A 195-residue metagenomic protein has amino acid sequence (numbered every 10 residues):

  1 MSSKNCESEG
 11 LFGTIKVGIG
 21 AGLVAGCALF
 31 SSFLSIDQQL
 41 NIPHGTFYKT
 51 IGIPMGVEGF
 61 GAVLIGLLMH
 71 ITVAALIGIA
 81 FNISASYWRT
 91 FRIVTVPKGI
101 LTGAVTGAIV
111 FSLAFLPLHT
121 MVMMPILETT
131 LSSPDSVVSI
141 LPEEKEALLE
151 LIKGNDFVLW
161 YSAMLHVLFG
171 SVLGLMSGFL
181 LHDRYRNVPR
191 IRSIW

Functional and structural regions predicted by a protein language model:
S2-W195: Juxtamembrane/disordered regions of integral membrane proteins
